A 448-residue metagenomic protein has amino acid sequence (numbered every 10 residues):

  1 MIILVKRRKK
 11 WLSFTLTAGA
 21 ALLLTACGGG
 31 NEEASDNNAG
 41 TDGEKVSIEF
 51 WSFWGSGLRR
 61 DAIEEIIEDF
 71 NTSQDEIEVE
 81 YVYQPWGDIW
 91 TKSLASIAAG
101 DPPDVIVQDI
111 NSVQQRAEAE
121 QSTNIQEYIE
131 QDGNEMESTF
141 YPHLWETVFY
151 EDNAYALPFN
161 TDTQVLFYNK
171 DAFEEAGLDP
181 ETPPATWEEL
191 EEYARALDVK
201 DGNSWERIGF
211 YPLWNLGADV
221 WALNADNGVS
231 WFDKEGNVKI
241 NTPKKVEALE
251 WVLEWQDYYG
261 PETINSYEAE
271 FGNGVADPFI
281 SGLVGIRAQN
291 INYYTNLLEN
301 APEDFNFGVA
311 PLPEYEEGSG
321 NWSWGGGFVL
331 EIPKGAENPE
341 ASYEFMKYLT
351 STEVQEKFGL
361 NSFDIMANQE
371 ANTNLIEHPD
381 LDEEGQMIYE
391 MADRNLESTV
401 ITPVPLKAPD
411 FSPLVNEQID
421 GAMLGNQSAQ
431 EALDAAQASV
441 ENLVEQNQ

Functional and structural regions predicted by a protein language model:
M1-E49, T72, E431-D434, A438-Q448: Short, low-complexity disordered leader/linker segments with a strong preference for bacterial N-terminal type II
E65, D69-H143, E174-G177, T182-A185 (+4 more regions): Extracytoplasmic "Venus flytrap"/periplasmic binding protein-like
E68, T72-S73, E78, A176 (+4 more regions): Extracytoplasmic/periplasmic substrate-recognition and gating elements
D75, H143, A310-P311, L360-P413: Long, aromatic- and glycine/proline-rich binding clefts that accommodate carbohydrate-like moieties
I110-V165, A222-N224, N306-A310, E377-E384 (+1 more regions): Hinge/lid segment of periplasmic solute-binding proteins
Y150-F159, Q164, E174, E188-N241 (+3 more regions): Extracytoplasmic/periplasmic solute-binding protein
E174-E175, P180, V199, R394-Q448: Conserved C-terminal helix/tail region of periplasmic/extracytoplasmic solute-binding proteins
Y193-R195, N237-S266, L312: Glycine-centered hinge/linker elements that transmit conformational signals in sensory and ligand-binding systems
